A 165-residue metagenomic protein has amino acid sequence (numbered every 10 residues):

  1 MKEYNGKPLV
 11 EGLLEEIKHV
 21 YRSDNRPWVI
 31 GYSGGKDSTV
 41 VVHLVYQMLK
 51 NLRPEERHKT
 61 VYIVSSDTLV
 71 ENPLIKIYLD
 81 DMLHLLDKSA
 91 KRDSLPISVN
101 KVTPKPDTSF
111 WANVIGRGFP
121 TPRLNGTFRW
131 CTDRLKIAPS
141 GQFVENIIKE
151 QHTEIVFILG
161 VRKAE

Functional and structural regions predicted by a protein language model:
M1-E165: ATP-dependent adenylation/nucleotidyltransferase module used to activate substrates
